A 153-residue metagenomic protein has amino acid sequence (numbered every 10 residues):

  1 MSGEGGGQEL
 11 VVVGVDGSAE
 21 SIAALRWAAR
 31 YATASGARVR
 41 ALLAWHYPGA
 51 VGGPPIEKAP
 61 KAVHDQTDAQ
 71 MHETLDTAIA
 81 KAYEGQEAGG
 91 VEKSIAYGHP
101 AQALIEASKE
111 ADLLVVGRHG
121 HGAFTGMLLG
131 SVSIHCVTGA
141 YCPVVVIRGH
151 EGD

Functional and structural regions predicted by a protein language model:
M1, E110-D153: Gly/Ser-rich helix-loop-strand patches that form or flank binding pockets for ribonucleotide-derived cofactors
M1-G7, E20, A34, A80-L114 (+1 more regions): Structural beta-alpha unit
S2-K58, G152: Small/aliphatic-rich secondary-structure junction motif
V11, A28, L104, V115 (+1 more regions): Hydrophobic structural packing positions in well-ordered secondary structure
R40-L42, E92-A96, V145-I147: General small-molecule cofactor/ligand-binding pocket signal
I56-P60, A111-D112: Short, hinge-like loop/turn segments at secondary-structure boundaries
A59-E73: A short acidic, glycine-rich active-site loop that binds or catalyzes chemistry on phosphate/adenosine moieties
